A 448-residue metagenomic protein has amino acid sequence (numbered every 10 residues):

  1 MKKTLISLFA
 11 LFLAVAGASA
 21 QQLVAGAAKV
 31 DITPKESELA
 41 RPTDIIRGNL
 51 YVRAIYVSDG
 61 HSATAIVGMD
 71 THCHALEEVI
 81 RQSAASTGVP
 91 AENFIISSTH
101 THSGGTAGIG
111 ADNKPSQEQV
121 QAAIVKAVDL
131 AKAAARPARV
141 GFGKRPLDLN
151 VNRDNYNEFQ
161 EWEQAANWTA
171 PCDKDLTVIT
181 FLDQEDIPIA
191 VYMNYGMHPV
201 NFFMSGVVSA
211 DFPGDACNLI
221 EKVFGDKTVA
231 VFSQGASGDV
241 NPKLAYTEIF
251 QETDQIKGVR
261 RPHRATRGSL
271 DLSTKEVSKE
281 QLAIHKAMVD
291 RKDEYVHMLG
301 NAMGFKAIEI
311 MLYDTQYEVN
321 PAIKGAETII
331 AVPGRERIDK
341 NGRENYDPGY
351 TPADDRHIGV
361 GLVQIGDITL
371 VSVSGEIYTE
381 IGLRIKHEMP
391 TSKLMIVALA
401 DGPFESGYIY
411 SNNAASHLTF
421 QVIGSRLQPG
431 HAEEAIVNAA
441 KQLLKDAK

Functional and structural regions predicted by a protein language model:
M1-T4: Positively charged n-region of N-terminal signal peptides that target proteins for export
I6-S7, A123: Short amphipathic alpha-helical "recognition" segments used for binding
S7-A16: Bacterial N-terminal signal peptides
Q21-S98, G105-V259, G268-L299, G304-K448: Conserved beta-alpha junction segments in alpha/beta enzyme cores
